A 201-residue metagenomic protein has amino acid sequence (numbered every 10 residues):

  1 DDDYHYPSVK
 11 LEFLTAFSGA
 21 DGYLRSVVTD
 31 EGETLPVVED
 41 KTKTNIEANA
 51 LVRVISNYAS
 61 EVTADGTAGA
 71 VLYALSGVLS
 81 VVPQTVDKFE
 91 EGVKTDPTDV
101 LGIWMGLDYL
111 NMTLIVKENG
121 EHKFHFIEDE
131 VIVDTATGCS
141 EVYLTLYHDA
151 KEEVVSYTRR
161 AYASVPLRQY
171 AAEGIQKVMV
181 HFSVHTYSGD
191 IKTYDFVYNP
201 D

Functional and structural regions predicted by a protein language model:
D1-A20: Bacterial Sec-dependent N-terminal signal peptides
G19-V27: Short aromatic-glycine-enriched beta-strand elements
E33-V38: A short macromolecule-binding patch
K41-S56: Short nucleic-acid-contacting surface segments enriched for D/E, G, S/T with interspersed K/R
Y58-T67, A172, F182-T193: Short acidic/polar inter-strand loop motif in beta-rich domains
V62-I115: Surface-exposed beta-loop interaction hotspot
L101-E153: Short helix-loop boundary/capping segments
D149-M179, H185-Y187: Short, solvent-exposed, Trp/other aromatic-anchored flexible loops in extracytoplasmic proteins
